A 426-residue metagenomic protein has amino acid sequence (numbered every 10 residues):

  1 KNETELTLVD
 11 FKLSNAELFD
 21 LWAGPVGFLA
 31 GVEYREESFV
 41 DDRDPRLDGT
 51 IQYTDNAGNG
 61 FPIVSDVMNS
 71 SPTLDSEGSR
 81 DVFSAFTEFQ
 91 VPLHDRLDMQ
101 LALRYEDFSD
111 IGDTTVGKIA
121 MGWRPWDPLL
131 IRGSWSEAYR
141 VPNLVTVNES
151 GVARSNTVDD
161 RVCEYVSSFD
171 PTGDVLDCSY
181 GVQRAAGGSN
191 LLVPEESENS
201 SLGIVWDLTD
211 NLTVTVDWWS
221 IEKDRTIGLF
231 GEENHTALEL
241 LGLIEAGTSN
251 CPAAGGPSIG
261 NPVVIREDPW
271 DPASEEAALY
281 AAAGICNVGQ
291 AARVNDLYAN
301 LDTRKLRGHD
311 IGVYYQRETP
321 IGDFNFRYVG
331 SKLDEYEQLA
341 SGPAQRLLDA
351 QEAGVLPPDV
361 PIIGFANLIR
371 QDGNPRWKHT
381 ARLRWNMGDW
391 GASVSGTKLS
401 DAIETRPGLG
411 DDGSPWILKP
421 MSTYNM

Functional and structural regions predicted by a protein language model:
K1-V82, D110, S136-P194, D217-D310 (+2 more regions): Surface-exposed, low-complexity loop segments enriched in small/polar and acidic residues
T4-L8, A23-L29, V82, D98 (+7 more regions): Outer-membrane beta-barrel architecture
E5-F11, F83-F89, T115-M121, E198-I204 (+3 more regions): Hydrophobic, lipid-facing positions within transmembrane beta-strands of outer-membrane proteins
S14-A16, F86-P92, A120-R124, V193 (+5 more regions): Transmembrane beta-barrel domains of outer membrane proteins
E17, F28-V32, S71, D75-R124 (+2 more regions): Surface-exposed extracellular loop regions of Gram-negative outer-membrane beta-barrel proteins
L18-A23, H94-R96, R124-P128, S197 (+6 more regions): Outer-membrane beta-barrel channels and translocator barrels
F28-E36, A85, L101-Y105, I119-M121 (+6 more regions): Transmembrane beta-barrel strands of outer-membrane/channel proteins
H309-K332, L368-M426: Conserved C-terminal beta-signal and adjacent last beta-strands/turns of outer-membrane beta-barrel proteins
